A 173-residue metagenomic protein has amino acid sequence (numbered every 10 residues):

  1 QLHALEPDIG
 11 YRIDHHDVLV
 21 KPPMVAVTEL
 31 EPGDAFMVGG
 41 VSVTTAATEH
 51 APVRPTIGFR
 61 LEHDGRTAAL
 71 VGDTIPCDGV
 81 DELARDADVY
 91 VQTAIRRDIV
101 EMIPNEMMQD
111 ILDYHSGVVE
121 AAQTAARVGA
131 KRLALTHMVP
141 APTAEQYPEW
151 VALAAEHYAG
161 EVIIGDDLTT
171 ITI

Functional and structural regions predicted by a protein language model:
Q1-A69, E149-T172: Binuclear metal-dependent hydrolase catalytic cores
G58, D64-A69, I75-D167: Cap/insert and terminal regions of metallo-dependent hydrolase folds
A134, T172-I173: Conserved N-terminal glycine/acidic-rich loop preference
